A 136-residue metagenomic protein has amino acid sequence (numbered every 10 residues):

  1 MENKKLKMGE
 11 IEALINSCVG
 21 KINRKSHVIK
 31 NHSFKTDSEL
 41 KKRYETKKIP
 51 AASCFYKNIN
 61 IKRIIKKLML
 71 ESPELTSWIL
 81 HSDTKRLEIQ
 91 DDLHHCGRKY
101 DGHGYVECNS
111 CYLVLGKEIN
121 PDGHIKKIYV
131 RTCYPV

Functional and structural regions predicted by a protein language model:
M1-N31, K35: Low-complexity, glycine/serine/proline-rich disordered segments that function as export/translocation leaders
S26, S33-V136: Functional cores of ribonucleases/endoribonucleases
